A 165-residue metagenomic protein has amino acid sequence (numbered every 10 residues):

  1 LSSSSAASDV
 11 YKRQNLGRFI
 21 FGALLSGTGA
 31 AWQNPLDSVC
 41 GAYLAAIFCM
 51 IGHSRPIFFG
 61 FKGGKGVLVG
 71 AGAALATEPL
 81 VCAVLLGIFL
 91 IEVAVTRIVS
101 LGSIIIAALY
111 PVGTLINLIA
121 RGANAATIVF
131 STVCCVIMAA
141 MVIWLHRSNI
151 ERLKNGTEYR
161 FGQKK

Functional and structural regions predicted by a protein language model:
L1-A7, Y11: Single conserved hydrophobic/aromatic residue that forms the stacking wall/gate of nucleotide- or nucleobase-binding
S5, K62-G63, E151-K165: Cytosolic, membrane-interface loops and tails of multi-pass inner-membrane proteins
L16-L44, L75-V81, I116-V133: Helix-coil boundary and interhelical linker segments in multi-pass alpha-helical membrane proteins
V39-I47, A71, A83-G87, S100-I105 (+1 more regions): Hydrophobic alpha-helical transmembrane segments
F48, G66-T96, L109-L118: Interfacial segments of multi-pass membrane proteins
M50-K62, I88-T96, R147-R152: C-terminal ends of transmembrane helices
I57-A71, I98-A107: Short, non-helical or kinked segments that cap or interrupt transmembrane helices
